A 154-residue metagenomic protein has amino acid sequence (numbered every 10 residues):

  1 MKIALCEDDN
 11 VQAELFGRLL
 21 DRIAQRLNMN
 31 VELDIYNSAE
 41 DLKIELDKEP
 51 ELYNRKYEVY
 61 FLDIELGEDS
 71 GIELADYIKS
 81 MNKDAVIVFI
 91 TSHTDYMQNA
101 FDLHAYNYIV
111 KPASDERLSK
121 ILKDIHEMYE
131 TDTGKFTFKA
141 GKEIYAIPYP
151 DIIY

Functional and structural regions predicted by a protein language model:
M1-A4: Non-catalytic signal-transmission and effector/linker regions of two-component phosphorelay proteins
E7: Conserved acidic carboxylate
N10-E14, M97: Charged phosphotransfer/docking patches of two-component systems
E14-D21: Charged docking surfaces used in two-component/phosphorelay signaling
A24-M29, M81-K83: Short helix-capping segments at alpha-helix termini
R26-E45: Short hydrophobic/Thr-rich beta-strand motif most characteristic of the beta2 strand and flanking loop of CheY-like
I44-E45, Y53-T131: CheY-like receiver
R117-Y154: Conserved binding/recognition cores within well-folded domains
